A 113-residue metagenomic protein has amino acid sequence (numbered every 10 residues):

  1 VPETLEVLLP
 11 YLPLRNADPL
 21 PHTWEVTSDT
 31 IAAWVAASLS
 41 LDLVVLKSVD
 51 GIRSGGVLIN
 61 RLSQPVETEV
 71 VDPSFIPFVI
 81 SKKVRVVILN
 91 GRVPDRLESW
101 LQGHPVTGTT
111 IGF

Functional and structural regions predicted by a protein language model:
V1-F113: C-terminal catalytic "cap/lid" subdomain
